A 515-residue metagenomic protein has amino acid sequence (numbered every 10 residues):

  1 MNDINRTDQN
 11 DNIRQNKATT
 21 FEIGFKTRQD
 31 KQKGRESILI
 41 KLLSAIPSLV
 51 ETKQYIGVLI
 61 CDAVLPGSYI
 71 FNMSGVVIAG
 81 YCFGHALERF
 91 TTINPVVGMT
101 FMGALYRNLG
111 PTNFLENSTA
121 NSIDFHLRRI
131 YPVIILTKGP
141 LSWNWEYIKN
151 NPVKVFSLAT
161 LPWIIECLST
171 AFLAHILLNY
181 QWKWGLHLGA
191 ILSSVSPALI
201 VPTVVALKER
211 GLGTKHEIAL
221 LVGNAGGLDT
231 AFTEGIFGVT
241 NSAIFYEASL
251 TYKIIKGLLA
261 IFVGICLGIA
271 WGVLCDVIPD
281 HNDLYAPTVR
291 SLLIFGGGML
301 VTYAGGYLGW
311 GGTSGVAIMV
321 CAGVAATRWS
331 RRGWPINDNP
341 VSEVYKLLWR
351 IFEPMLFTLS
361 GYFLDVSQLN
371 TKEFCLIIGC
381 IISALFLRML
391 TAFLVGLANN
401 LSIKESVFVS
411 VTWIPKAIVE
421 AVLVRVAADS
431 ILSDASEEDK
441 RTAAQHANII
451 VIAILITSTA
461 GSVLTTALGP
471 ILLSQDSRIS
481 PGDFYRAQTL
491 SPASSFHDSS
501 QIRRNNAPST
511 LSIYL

Functional and structural regions predicted by a protein language model:
N2-L515: Transmembrane helical cores of multi-pass secondary ion antiporters/exchangers
